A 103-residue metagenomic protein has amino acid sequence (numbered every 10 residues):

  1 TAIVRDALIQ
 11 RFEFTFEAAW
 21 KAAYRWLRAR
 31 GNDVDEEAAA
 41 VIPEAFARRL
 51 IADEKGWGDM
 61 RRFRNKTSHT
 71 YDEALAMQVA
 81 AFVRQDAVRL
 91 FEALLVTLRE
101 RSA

Functional and structural regions predicted by a protein language model:
T1-A103: Solvent-exposed interaction patches of small proteins and small membrane subunits
